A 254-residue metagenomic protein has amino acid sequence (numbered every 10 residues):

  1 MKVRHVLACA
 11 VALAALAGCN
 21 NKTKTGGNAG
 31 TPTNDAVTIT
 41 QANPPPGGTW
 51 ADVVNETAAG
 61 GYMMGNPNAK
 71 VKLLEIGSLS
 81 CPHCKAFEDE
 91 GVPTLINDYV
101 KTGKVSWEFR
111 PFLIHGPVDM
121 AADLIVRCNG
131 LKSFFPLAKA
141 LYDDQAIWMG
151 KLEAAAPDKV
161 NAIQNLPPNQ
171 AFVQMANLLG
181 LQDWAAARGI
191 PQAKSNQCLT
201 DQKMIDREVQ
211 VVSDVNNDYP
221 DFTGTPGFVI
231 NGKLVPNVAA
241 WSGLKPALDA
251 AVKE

Functional and structural regions predicted by a protein language model:
K2-C9, A14-D119, V212, N216 (+1 more regions): Extracytoplasmic thiol/disulfide redox context detector
V3-V6, N20-V37, S78, A171-E254: C-terminal cap of thioredoxin/glutaredoxin-like
A17, Q145-W148, M204-R207: A short hydrophobic/aromatic micro-motif that marks alpha-helical segments and, especially, helix-coil
T49, L166-P167, G224-T225: Secondary-structure junction/capping motif
Y62-N66, L141, Q145-I147, V235-N237: Surface-exposed, interaction-prone regions with an acidic/low-complexity signature
G65-N68, H83-E88, L113-P117, V126-N129 (+6 more regions): Extracytoplasmic/periplasmic, Sec-exported soluble proteins
K85-F172, P220-D221: Structural alpha/beta surface segment adjacent to cysteine/selenocysteine redox centers across thiol/disulfide enzymes
